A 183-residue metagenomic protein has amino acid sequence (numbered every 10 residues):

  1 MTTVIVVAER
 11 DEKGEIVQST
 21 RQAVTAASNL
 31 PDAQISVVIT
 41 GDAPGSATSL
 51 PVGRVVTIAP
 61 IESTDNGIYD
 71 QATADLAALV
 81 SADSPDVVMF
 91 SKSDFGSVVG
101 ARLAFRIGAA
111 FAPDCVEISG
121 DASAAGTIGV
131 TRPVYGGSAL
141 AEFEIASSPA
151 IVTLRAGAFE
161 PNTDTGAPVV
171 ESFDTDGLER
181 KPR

Functional and structural regions predicted by a protein language model:
M1-R183: N-terminal glycine-rich FAD/FM-binding segment characteristic of electron-transfer flavoproteins
